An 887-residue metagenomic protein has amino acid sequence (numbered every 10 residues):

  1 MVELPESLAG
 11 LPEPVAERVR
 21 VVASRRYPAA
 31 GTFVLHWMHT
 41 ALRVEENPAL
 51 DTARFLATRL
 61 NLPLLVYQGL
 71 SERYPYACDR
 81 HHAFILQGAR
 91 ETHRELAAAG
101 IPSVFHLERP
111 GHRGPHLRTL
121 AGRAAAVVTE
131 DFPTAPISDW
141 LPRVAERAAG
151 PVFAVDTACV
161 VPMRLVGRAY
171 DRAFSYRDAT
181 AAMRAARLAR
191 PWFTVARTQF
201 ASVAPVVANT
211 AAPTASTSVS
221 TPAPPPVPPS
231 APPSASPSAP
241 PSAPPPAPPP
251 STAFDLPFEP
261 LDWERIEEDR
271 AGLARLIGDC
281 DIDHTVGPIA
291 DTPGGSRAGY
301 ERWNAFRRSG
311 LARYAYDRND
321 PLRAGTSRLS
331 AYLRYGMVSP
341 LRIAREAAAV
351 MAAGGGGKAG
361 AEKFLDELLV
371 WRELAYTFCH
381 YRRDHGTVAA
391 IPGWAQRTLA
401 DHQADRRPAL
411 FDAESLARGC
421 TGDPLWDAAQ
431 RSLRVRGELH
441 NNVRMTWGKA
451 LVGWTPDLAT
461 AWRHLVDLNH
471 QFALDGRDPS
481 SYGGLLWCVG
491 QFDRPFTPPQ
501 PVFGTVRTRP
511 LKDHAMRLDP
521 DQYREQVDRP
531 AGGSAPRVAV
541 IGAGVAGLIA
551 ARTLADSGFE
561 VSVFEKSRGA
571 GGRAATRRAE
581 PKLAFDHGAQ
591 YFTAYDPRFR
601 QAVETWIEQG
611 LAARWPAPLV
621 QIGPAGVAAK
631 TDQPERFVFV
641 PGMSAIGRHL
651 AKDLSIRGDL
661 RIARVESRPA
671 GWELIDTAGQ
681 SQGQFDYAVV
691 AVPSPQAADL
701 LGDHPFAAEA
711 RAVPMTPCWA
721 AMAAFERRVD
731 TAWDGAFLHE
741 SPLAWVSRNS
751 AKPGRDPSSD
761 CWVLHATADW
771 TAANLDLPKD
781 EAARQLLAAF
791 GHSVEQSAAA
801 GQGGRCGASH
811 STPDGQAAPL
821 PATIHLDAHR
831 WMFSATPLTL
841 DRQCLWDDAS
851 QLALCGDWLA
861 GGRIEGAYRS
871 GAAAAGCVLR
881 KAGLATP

Functional and structural regions predicted by a protein language model:
M1-A196, A208-P213, T217, P224 (+6 more regions): Trp/Phe/Arg-rich N-terminal binding region typifying the photolyase-homology
A169-P213, P244-H380, D384-A389, Q522-E525: Glycine/tryptophan-enriched, flexible segments
D320-L518: Active-site-proximal binding-pocket segments
A555-E580: Glycine-rich FAD pyrophosphate-binding loop
G571, E580, F585, S681-F737: Central helical "cap/lid" subdomain
G658-E673: A conserved short coil-to-beta-strand element within the FAD-binding core of flavoproteins
M722-L775, E781, Q785-V794: Active-site substrate-recognition segment that forms the wall of the catalytic cavity or substrate channel
G791-A798, D814-S850: Flavin (FAD/FMN) cofactor-binding core of flavoprotein oxidoreductases
